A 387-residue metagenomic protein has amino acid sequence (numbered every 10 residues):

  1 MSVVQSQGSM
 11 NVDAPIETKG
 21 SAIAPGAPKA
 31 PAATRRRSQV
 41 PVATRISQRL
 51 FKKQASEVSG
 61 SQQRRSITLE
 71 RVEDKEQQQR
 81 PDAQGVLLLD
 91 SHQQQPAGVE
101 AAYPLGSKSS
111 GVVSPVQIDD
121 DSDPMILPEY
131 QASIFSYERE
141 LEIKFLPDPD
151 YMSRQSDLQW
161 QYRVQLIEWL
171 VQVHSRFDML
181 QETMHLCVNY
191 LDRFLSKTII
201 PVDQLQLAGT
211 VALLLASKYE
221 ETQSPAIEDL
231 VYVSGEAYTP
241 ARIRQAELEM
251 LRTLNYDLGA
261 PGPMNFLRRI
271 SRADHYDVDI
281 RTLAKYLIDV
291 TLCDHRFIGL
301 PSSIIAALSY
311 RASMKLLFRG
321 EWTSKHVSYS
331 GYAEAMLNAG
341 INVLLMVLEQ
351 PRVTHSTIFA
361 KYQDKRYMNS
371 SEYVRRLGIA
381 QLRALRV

Functional and structural regions predicted by a protein language model:
M1-T210, L214-V387: Acidic, serine/threonine-rich low-complexity regulatory regions at protein termini of eukaryotic cell-cycle
